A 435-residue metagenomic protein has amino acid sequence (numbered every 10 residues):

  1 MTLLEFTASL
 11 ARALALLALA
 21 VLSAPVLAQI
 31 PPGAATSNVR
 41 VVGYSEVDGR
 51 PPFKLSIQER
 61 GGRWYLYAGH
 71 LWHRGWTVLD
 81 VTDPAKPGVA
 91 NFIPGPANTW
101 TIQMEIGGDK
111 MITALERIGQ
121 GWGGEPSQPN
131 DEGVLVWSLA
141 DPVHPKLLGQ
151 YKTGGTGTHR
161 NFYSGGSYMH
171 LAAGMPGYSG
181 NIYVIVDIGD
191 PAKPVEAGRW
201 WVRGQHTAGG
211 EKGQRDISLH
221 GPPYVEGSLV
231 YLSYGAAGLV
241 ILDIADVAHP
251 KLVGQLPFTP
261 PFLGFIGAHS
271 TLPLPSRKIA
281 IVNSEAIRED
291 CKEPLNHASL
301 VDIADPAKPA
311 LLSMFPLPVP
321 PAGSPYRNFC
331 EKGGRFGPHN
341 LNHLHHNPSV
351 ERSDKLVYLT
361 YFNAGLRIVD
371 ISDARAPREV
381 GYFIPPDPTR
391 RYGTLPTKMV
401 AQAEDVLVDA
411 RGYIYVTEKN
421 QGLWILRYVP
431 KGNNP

Functional and structural regions predicted by a protein language model:
M1-A15: Bacterial N-terminal signal peptides that target proteins for export
L16-A20: Hydrophobic alpha-helical membrane-embedded or membrane-associated segments
L27-P435: Feature marking well-ordered beta-strand scaffolds used for ligand recognition
